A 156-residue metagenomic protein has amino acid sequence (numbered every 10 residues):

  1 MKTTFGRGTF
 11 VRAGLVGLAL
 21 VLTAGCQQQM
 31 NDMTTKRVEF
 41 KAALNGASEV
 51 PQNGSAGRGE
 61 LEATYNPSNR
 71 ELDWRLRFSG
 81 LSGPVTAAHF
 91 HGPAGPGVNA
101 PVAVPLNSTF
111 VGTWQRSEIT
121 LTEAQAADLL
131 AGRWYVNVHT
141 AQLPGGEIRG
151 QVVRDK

Functional and structural regions predicted by a protein language model:
M1-A24: Sec-dependent bacterial lipoprotein signal peptides
K2, L22, C26-A88, G92-K156: Metal-centered catalytic cores of metalloenzymes
